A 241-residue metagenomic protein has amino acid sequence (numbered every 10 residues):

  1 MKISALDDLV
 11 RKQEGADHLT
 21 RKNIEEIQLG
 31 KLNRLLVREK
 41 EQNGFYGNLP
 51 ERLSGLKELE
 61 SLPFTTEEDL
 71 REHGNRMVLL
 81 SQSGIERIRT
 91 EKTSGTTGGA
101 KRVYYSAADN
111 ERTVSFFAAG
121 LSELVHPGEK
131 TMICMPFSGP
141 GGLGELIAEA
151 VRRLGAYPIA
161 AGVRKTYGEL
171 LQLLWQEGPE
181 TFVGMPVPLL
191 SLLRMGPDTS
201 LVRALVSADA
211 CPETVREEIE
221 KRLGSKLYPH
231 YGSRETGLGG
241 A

Functional and structural regions predicted by a protein language model:
M1-G30, R34-V37, L154-A241: Active-site glycine/GP-rich loop and adjacent strand/helix microenvironment that borders small-molecule binding pockets
M1-K92, G98-R112, A119: Nucleotide 5′-phosphate-binding alpha/beta core
N48-L49, D69, G120, A150 (+2 more regions): Residues within well-ordered alpha helices
T96-G99, L143, S233: Gly/Ser/Thr-rich helix-start
A107-G120, K130-L190: AMP-binding/adenylate-forming
F117-L124, M195: Short internal alpha-helix immediately C-terminal to a glycine-rich phosphate-binding loop in Rossmann-like
V125-E129: Short helix-loop-beta connector
